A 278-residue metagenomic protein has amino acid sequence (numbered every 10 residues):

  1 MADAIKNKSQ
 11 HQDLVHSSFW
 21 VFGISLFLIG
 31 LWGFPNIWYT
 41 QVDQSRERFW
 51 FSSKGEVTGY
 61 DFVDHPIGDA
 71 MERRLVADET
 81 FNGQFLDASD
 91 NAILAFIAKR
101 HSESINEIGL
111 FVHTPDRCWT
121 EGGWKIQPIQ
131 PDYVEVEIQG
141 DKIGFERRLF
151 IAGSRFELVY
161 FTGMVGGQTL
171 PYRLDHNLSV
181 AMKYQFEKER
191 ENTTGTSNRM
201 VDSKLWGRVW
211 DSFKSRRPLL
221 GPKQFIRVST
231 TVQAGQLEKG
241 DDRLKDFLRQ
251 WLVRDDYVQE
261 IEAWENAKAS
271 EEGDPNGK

Functional and structural regions predicted by a protein language model:
M1-Q12: N-terminal Lys/Arg-rich, disordered targeting/topogenic segments
S17-P35: Hydrophobic membrane-insertion alpha-helices, especially the h-region of bacterial N-terminal signal peptides
F19-V21, T58, F62: N-terminal secretory-pathway/extracellular module detecting exported/lumenal segments and adjacent signal-anchor/first
I37-G59: Alpha-helical transmembrane signal-anchor/signal-peptide segments
S52-G55, A88, L219-G221: A generic structural signal for short, non-catalytic loop/turn and secondary-structure boundary residues
G59, A92, K223-F225: A residue-level signal for beta-strand positions that form part of recognition/binding surfaces within mature
D61-R216: Short, solvent-exposed recognition patches
R208-K278: Long, compositionally biased interface segments
